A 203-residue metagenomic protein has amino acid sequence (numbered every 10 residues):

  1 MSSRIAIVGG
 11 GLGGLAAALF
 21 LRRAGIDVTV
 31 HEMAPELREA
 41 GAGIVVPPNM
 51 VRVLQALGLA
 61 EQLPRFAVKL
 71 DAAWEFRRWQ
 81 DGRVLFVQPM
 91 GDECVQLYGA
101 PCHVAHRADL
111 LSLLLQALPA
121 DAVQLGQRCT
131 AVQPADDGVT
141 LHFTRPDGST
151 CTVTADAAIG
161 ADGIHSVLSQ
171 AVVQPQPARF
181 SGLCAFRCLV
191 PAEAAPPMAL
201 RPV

Functional and structural regions predicted by a protein language model:
M1-G13: Beta1/beta-strand and adjacent pyrophosphate-binding region of the FAD-binding site in flavoprotein oxidoreductases
G13, E36, H165: Conserved Rossmann-like nucleotide-cofactor binding loop
L15-A16, P48: Short alpha-helical segment within the catalytic ATP-binding CA
A17-I26, V53-A56: A short, Lys/Arg-enriched amphipathic alpha-helix followed by its capping loop at the start of a domain
R22-A42: Glycine-rich FAD pyrophosphate-binding loop
M33, M50, L59, R128-C129 (+1 more regions): A generic "binding-loop/recognition-motif" signal
A42, V46-A117: Active-site-adjacent segment of FAD-dependent monooxygenases/related oxidoreductases
E75, D81-V84, A100-A105, L111-V203: Conserved FAD-binding catalytic core of PHBH/FMO-like flavoproteins
